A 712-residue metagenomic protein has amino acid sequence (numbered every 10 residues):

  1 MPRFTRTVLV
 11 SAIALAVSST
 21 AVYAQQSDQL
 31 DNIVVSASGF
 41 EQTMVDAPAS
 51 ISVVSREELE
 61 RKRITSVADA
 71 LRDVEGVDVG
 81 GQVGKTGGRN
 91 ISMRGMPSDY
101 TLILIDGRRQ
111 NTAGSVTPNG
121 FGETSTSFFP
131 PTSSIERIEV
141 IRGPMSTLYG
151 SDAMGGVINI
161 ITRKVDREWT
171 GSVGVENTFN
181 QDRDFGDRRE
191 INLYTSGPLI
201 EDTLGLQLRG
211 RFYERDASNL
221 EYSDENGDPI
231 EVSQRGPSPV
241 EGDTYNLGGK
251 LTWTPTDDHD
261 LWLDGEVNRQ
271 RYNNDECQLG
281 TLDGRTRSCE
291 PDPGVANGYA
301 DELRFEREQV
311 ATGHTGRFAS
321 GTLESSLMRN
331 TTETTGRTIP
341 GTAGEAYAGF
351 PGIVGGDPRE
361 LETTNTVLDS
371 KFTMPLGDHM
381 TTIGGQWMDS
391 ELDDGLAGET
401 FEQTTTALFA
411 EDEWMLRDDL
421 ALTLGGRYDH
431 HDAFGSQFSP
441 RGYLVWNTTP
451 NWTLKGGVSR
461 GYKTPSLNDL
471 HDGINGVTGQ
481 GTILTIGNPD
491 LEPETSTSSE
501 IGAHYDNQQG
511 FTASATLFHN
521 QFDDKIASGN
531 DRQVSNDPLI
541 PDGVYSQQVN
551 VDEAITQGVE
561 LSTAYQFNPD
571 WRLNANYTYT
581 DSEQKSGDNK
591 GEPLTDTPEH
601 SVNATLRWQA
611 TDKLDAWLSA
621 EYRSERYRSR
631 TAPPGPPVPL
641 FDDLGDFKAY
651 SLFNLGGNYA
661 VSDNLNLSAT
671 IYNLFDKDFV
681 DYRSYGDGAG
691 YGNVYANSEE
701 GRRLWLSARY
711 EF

Functional and structural regions predicted by a protein language model:
S36, A68, R72-T112: Extracytoplasmic beta-strand/coil segments of soluble accessory domains associated with Gram-negative outer-membrane
Q110-R142, L193, T485: Short acidic/polar hinge/loop motifs at secondary-structure boundaries that mediate gating or recognition
N111-A113, D523, Y622-A632, N658-F712: C-terminal beta-signal and adjacent terminal beta-strands/loops of Gram-negative outer-membrane beta-barrel proteins
S127-G174, E711: A beta-strand signature from Gram-negative outer-membrane beta-barrel systems, especially the internal plug domain
D166-Y299: Periplasmic-side early beta-strands and strand-to-turn transitions of outer-membrane beta-barrels
G174, T382, M415-L422, S514 (+4 more regions): Gram-negative outer-membrane beta-barrel transporters
T254-T256, D264-E266, S320, M380-T382 (+7 more regions): Structural signature of Gram-negative outer-membrane beta-barrels, strongest in the C-terminal barrel of TonB-dependent
G352-R359, N365-F372, A407-F409, N488 (+5 more regions): Outer membrane beta-barrel strand-and-loop segments of large Gram-negative receptors, especially TonB-dependent
